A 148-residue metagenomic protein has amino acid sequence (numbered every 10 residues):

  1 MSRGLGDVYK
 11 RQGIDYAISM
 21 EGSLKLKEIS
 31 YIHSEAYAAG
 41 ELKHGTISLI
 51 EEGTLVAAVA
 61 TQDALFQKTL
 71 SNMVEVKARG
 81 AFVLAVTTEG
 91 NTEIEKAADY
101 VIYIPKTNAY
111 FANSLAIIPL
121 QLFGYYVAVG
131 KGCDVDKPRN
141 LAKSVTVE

Functional and structural regions predicted by a protein language model:
M1-Y9: Single conserved hydrophobic/aromatic residue that forms the stacking wall/gate of nucleotide- or nucleobase-binding
G4, S30, E52, K96-A98: Short, structured coil segments at secondary-structure junctions
G13-D15: Long, compositionally biased charged/polar accessory segments in the mid-to-C-terminal portions of proteins
G22-A36, E75-G80: Short helix-loop-beta junction
E35-H44: A general structural motif
G45-L55: Active-site-proximal loop->helix
V59-Y100, F123, K131: Glycine-rich phosphate-binding loops that contact phosphosugars or nucleotide phosphates
A98-E148: Short alpha-helices
